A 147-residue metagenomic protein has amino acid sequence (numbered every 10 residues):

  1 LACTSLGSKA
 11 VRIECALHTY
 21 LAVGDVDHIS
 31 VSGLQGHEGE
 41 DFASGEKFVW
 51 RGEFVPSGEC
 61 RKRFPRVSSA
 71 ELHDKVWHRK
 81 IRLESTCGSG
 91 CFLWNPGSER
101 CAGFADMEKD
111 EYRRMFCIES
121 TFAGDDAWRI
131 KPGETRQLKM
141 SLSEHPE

Functional and structural regions predicted by a protein language model:
L1-S5: Short, well-ordered beta-strand segments enriched in hydrophobic/aromatic residues
L6-K9, P146: Short, acidic/polar linear motifs in exposed loop/turn regions
G7, Y20, T121: Anionic group-transfer/hydrolysis microenvironments
A10-F92: Active-site/ligand-binding surface loops and adjacent short beta/alpha elements that line catalytic pockets across
R61-E147: Beta-strand-rich recognition/accessory modules
